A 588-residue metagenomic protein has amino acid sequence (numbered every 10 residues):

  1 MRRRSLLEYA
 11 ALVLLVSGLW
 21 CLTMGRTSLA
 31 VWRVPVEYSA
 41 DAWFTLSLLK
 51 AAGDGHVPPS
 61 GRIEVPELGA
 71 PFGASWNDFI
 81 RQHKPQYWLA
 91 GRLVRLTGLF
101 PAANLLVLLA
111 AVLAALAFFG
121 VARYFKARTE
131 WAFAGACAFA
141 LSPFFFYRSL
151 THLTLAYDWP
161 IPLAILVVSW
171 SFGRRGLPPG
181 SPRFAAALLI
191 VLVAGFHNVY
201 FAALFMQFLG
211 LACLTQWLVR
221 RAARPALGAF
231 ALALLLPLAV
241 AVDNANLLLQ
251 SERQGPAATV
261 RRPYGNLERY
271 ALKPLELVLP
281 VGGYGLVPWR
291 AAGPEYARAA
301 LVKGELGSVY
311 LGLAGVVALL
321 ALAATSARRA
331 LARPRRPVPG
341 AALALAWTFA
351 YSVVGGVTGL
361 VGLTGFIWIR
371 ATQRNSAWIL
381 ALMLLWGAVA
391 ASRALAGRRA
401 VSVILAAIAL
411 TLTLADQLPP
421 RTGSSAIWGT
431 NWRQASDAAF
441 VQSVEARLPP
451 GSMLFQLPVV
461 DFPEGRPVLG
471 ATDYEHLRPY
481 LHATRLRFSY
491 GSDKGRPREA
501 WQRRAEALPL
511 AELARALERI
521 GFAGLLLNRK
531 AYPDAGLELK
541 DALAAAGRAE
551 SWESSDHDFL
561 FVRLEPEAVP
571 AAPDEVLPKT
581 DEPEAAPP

Functional and structural regions predicted by a protein language model:
M1-S28, G228-L234, A324-A342, V403-A407 (+1 more regions): Start-transfer (signal-anchor) and selected internal transmembrane alpha helices of multi-pass inner/ER membrane
A10-V16, L189-I190, R221-N246, R262-Y264 (+3 more regions): Hydrophobic alpha-helical membrane-interfacial segments at the cytosolic entry of transmembrane helices
S17-T23, V107-F125, E130-L218, A233 (+2 more regions): Membrane-embedded helix bundles of polyisoprenyl
G18-A114, S142-D158, L267-A271, L275-L306 (+2 more regions): Membrane-interface coil-to-helix junctions
C21-L29, G55, E130-T151, L238-E252 (+3 more regions): Membrane-interface helix-loop junctions at the exits of transmembrane helices
V34-P35, S39, R148-A156, T259-R262 (+5 more regions): Membrane-helix boundary/interfacial segments in multi-pass membrane proteins
C213-L214, L235, L311-R335, R393: Hydrophobic, aromatic-rich transmembrane alpha-helices and their immediate juxtamembrane boundary segments
G255-P256, P263, E268, A409-P588: Extracytoplasmic
